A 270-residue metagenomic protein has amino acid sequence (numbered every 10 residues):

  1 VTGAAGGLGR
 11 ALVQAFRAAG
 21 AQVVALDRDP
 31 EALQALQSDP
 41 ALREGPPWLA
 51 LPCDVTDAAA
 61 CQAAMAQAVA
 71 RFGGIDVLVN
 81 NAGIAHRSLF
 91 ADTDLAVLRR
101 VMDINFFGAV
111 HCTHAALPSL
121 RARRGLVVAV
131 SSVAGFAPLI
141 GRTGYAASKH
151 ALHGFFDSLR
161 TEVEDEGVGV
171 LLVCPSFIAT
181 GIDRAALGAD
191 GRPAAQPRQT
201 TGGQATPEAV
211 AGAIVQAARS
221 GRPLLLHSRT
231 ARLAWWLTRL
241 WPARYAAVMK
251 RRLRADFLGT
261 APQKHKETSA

Functional and structural regions predicted by a protein language model:
V1-V24: Canonical Rossmann dinucleotide-binding motif of NAD(H)/NADP(H)-dependent dehydrogenases/reductases, specifically
A19-A35: Conserved glycine-rich Rossmann-like NAD(P)H-binding loop of the short-chain dehydrogenase/reductase
P52-A63, L95: The beta1-alpha1 cofactor-binding region of Rossmann-like NAD(H)/NADP(H)-dependent oxidoreductases
L89-F90, D94-R99: Substrate-binding pocket helix/loop in short-chain dehydrogenase/reductase
T113, S148: Active-site helix of classical SDR
S132: Residue(s) in the substrate-gating loop at a strand-loop-helix junction that position the organic substrate next
D165-R229: SDR active-site lid
